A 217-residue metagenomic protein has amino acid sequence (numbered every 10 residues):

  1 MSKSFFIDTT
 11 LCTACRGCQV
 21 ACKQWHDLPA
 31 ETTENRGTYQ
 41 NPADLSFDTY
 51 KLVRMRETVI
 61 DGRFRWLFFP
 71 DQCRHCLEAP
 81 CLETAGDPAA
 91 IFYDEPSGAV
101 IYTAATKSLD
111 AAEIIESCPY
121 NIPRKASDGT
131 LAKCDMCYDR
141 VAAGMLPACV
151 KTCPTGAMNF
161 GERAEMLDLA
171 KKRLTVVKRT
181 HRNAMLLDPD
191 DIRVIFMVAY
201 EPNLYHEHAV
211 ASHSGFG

Functional and structural regions predicted by a protein language model:
M1-G217: Non-ligating segments of multi-cofactor redox enzymes
